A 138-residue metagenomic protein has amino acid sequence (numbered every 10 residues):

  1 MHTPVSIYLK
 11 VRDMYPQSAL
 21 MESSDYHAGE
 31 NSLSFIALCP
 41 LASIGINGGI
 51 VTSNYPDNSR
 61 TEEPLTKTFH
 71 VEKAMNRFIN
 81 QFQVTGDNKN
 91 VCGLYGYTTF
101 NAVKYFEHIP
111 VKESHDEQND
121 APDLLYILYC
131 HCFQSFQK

Functional and structural regions predicted by a protein language model:
M1-K138: Signature of the chorismate-utilizing enzyme
